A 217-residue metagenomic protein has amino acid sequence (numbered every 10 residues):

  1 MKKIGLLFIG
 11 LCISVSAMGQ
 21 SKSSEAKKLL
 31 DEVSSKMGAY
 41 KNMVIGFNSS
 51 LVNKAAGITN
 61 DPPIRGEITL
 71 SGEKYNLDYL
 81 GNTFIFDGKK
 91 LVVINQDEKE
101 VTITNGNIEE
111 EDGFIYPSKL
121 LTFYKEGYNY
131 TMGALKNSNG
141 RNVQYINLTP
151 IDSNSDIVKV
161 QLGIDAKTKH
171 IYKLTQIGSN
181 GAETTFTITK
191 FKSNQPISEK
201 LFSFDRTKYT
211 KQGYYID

Functional and structural regions predicted by a protein language model:
M1-S23: Bacterial Sec-dependent N-terminal signal peptides
S16-T59, G213-D217: N-terminal leader/targeting segments and the immediate start of mature chains
M43-S49, I64-I68, Y75-L77, V158: One face of beta-strands
S49, N95-Q96, T175-G178: Beta-turn initiation residues at beta-strand->coil junctions
I64-R65, L70-S71, I85-D87, V160-K173: A short, surface-exposed beta-strand/turn
E67-F114, T184-T185: An acidic-aromatic
G106-R141: Flexible, surface-exposed loop/linker segments and immediately adjacent secondary-structure boundaries
Y128-Y214: Gly/Pro-enriched, hydrophobic low-complexity segments that function as extracytoplasmic propeptides/linkers
